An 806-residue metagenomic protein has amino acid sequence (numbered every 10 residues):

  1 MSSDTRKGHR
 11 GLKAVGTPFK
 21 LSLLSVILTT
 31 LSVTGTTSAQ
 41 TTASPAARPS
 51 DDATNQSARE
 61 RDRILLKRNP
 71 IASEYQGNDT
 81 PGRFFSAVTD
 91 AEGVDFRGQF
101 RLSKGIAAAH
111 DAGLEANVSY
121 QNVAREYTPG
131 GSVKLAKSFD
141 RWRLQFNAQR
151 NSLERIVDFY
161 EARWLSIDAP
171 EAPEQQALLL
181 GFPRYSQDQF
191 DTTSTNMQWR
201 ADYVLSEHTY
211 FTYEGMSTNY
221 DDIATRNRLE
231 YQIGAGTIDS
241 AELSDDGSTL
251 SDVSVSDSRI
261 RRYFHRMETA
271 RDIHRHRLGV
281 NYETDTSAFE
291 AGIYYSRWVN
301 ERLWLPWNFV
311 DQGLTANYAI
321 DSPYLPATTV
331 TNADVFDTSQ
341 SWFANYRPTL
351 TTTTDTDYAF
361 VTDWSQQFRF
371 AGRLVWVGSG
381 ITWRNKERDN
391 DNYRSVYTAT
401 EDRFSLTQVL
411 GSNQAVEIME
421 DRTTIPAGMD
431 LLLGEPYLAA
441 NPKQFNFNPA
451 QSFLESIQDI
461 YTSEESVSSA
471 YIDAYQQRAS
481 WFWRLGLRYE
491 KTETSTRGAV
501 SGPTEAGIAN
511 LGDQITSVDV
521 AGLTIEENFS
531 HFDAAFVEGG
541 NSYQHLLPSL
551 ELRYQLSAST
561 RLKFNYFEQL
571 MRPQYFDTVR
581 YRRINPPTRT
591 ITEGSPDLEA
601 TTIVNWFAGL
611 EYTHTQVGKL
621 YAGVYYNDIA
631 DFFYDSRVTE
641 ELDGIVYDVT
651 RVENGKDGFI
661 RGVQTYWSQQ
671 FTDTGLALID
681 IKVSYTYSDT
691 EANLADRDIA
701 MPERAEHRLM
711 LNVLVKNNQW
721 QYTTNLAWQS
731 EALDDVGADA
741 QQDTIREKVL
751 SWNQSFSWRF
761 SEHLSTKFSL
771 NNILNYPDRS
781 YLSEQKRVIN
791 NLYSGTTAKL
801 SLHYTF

Functional and structural regions predicted by a protein language model:
S2, Q40-T42, R48-S50, W728-D734 (+1 more regions): C-terminal beta-signal and adjacent terminal beta-strands/loops of Gram-negative outer-membrane beta-barrel proteins
A47, D51-V157, E161-Q176: Outer-membrane beta-barrel pore proteins
G77, L102, V118-N122, F139-R141 (+17 more regions): Transmembrane beta-strands of outer-membrane beta-barrel pores
V123-G236, S251, R261, E268-L278 (+1 more regions): Transmembrane beta-barrel wall of Gram-negative outer-membrane proteins
R141-L144, H208-F211, T286-F289, G372-V375 (+7 more regions): Repeated loop/turn-to-beta-strand initiation elements of outer-membrane beta-barrel proteins
D158-R184, T225-Y263, F309-N345, T400-G411 (+6 more regions): Solvent-exposed loop segments that connect transmembrane elements
R271-I273, E455, D459-S466, N541 (+5 more regions): Outer-membrane beta-barrel signature, preferentially recognizing the C-terminal barrel domain of Gram-negative
K619, Y625-E640, I645-V736: Gram-negative outer-membrane beta-barrel transporters
